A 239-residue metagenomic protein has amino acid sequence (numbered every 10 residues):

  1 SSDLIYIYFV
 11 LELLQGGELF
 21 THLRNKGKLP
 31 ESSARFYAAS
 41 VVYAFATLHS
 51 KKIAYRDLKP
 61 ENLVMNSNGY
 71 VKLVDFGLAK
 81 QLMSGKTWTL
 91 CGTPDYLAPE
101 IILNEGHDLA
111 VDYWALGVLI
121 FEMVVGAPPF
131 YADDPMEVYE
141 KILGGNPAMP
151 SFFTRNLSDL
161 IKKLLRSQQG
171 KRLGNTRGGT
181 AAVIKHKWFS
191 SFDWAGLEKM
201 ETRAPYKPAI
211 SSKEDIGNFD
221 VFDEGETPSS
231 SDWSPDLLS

Functional and structural regions predicted by a protein language model:
L4-E18: Conserved short submotifs of the Hanks-type protein kinase catalytic core that shape the nucleotide-binding pocket
F20-L29: AlphaC helix of the protein kinase catalytic domain
Y37-A38: Activation segment signature within eukaryotic-like protein kinase domains
Y43-I53: Protein kinase catalytic-loop region centered on the HRD/HxD motif
V125-P128: Structural helix C-cap motif within protein kinase domains
G170, N175-S239: C-terminal regulatory tails of eukaryotic serine/threonine kinases
